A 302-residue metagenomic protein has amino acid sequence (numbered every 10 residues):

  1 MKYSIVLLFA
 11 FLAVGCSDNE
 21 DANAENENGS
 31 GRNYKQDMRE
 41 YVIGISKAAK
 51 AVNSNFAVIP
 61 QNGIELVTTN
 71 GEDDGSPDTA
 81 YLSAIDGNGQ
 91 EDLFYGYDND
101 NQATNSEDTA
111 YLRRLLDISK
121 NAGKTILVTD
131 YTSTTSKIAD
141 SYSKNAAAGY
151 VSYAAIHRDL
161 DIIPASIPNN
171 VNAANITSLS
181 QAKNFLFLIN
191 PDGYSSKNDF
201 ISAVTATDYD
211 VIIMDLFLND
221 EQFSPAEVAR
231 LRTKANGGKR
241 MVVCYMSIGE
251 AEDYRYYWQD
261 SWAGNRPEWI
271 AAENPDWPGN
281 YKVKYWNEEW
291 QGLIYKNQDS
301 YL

Functional and structural regions predicted by a protein language model:
M1-L7: Sec-dependent signal peptide recognition, specifically the positively charged N-region followed immediately by
V14-G15: C-terminal motif of bacterial Sec signal peptides marking the signal peptidase cleavage site
D18: Short, conserved catalytic or interaction motifs in soluble domains
A22-L302: Glycan-processing catalytic domains of CAZymes
